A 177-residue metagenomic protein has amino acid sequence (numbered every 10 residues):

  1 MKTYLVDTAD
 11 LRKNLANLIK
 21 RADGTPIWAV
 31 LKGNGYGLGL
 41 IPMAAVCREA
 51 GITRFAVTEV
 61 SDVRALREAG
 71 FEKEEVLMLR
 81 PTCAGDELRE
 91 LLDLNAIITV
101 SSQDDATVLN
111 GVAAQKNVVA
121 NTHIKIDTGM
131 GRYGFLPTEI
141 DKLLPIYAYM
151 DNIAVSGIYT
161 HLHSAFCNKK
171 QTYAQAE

Functional and structural regions predicted by a protein language model:
K2-V6, D10, D23-E177: Active-site-proximal beta-alpha core segment in soluble small-molecule metabolic enzymes
L11-N14, L18: Alpha-helical packing segments of well-folded alpha/beta enzyme cores
